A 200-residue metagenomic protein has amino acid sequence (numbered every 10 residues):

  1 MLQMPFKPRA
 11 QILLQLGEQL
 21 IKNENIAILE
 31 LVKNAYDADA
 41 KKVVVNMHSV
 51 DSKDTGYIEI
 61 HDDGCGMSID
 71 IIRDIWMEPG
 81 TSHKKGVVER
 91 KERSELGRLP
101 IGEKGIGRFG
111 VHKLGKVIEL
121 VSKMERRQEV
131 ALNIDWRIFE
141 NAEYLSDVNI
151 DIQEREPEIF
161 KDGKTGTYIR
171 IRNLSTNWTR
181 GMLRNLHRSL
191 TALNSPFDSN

Functional and structural regions predicted by a protein language model:
M1-N173: GHKL (Bergerat-fold) ATPase N-terminal catalytic module, capturing the glycine-rich phosphate-binding loop and acidic
I159-N200: Glycine/threonine-rich ATP-lid/beta-loop region of ATP-binding domains
